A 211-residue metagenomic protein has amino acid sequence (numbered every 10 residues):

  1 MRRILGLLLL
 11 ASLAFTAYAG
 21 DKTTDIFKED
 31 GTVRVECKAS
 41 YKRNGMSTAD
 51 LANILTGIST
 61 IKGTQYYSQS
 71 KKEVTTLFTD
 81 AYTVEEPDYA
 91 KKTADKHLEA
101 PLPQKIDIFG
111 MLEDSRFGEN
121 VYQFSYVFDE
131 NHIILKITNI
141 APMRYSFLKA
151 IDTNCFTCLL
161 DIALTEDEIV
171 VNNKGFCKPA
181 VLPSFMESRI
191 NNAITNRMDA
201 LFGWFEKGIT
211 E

Functional and structural regions predicted by a protein language model:
R2-L7: Sec-dependent signal peptide recognition, specifically the positively charged N-region followed immediately by
L10-A19: Hydrophobic h-region of N-terminal signal peptides that target proteins for export in Gram-negative bacteria
A19-R116: Hydrophobic ligand-binding cavity/cleft-lining segments
V121-F128, T157-L164: Hydrophobic/aromatic beta-strand elements that line small-molecule binding cavities or substrate pockets in beta-rich
F128, I137-A141, N173-C177: A mature extracytoplasmic/lumenal domain signature
S146-I151, C177-R197: A short acidic/glycine-rich loop-to-helix N-cap element
C158-R189: A short, solvent-exposed beta-edge/loop patch
I190-E211: Surface-exposed amphipathic alpha-helical segments
